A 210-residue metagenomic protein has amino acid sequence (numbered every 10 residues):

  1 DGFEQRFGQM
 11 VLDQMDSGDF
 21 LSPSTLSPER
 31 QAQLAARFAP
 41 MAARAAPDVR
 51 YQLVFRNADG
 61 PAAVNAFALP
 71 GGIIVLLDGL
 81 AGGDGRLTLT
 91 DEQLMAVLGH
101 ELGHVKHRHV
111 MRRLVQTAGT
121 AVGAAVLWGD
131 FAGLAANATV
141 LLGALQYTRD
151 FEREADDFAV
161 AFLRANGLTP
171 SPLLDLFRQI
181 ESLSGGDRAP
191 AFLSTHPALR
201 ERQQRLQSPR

Functional and structural regions predicted by a protein language model:
D1-P209: A Zn2+-metalloprotease active-site environment signal
